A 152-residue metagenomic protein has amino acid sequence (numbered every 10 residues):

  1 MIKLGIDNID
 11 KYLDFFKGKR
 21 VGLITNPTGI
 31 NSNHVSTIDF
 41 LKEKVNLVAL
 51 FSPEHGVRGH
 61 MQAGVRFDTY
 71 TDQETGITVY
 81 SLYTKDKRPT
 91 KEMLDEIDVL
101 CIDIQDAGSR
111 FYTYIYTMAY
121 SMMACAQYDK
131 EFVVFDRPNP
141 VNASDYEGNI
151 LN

Functional and structural regions predicted by a protein language model:
M1-N46: N-terminal phosphate-binding or glycine-rich loops at protein starts, especially the Walker A/P-loop of NTPases
K42, H55-R58, R66-D68: A cross-family phosphate/adenosyl-ligand binding-site feature
V45-N46, C125-E131: A short helix->loop->beta-strand "cap" motif at the edges of active sites that frequently abuts
V48-H55: Short internal beta-strands
G59-A63, V133-N152: Glycine-rich, charge-decorated loop segments at or immediately adjacent to ligand/cofactor-binding or catalytic sites
F67-I97, S109: Glycine-rich oxoanion-binding loops at beta->alpha junctions
D98-A107, V133-D136: Short acidic catalytic loops
D106-M118: Glycine/threonine-rich flexible loop motifs
